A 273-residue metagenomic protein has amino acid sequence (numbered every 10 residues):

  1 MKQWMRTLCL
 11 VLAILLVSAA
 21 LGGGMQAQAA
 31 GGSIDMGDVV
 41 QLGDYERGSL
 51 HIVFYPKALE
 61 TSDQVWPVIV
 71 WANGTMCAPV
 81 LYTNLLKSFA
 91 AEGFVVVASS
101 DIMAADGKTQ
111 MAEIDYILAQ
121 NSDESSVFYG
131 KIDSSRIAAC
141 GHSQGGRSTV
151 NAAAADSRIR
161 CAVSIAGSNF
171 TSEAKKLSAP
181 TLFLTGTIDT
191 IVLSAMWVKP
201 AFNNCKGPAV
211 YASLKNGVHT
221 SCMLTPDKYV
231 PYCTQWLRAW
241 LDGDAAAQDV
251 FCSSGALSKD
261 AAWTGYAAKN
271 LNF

Functional and structural regions predicted by a protein language model:
Q28-Q64: N-terminal cap/lid segment of alpha/beta-hydrolase-fold proteins
A58-V65, K108-R147: Gly/Ser-rich "nucleophile elbow"/oxyanion-hole loop immediately N-terminal to the catalytic nucleophile in hydrolases
D63-G74: Short beta-strand element of the alpha/beta-hydrolase
V80-A98: Short amphipathic alpha-helix adjacent to the substrate-entry channel of hydrolases
L177, F183-T185: Short beta-strand/loop motif that positions the catalytic acidic residue of the alpha/beta-hydrolase fold
I188-V192, H219-T220: Acidic catalytic loop of the alpha/beta-hydrolase fold
V192-F202: Short alpha-helix in the alpha/beta-hydrolase fold that links the catalytic acid
K215-N216, M223-F273: Alpha/beta-hydrolase-fold serine-hydrolase catalytic core, especially in secreted/extracellular enzymes
